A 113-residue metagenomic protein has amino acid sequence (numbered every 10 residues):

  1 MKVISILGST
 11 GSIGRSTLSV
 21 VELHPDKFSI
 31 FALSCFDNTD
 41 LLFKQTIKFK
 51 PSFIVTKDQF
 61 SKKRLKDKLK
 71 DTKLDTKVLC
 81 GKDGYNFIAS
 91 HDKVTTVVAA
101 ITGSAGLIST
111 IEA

Functional and structural regions predicted by a protein language model:
M1-I54: N-terminal Rossmann-like dinucleotide-binding module
S16-T17, L42, L65-K66, L107-T110: Short glycine-/acidic-enriched loop or helix-start segments at secondary-structure transitions that form or flank
V20-H24, F49, K68, T72 (+2 more regions): Change "in soluble alpha/beta enzymes" to "in soluble alpha/beta proteins
F31-D83, A89: Glycine-rich nucleotide/cofactor/substrate-binding loop typically near the N-terminus or early in the first domain
Q45, E112-A113: Hydrophobic/aromatic ligand-binding patch that stacks against planar heteroaromatic rings of cofactors or nucleotides
C80-E112: Beta-loop-alpha module in the N-terminal Rossmann-like domain of NAD(P)-dependent dehydrogenases, especially those
